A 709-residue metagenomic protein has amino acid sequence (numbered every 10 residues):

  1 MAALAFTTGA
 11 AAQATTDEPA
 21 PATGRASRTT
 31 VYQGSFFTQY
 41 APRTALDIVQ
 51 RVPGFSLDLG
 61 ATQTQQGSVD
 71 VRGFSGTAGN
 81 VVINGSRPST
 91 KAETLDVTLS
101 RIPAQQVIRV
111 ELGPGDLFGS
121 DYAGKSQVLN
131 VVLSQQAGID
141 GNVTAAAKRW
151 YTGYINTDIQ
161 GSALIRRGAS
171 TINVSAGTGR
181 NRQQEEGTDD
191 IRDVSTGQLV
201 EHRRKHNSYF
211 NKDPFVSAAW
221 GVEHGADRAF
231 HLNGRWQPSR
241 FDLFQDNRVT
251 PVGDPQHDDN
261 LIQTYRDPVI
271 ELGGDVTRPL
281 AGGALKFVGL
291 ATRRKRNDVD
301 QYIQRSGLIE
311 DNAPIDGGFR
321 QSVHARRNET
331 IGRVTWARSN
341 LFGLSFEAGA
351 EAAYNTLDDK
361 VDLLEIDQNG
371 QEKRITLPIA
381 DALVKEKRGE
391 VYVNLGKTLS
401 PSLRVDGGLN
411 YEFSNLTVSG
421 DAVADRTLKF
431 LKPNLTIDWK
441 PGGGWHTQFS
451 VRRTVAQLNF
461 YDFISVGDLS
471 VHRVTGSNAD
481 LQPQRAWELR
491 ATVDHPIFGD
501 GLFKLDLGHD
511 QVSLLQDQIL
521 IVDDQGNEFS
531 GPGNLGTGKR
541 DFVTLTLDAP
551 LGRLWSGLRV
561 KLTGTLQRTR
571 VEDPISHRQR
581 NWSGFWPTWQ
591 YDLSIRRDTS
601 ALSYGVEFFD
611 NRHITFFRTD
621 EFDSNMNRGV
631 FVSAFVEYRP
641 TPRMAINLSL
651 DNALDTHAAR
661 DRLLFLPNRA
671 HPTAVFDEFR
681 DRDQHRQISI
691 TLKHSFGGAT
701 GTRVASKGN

Functional and structural regions predicted by a protein language model:
Q13-T15, R612-T615, Y638-N709: C-terminal beta-signal and adjacent terminal beta-strands/loops of Gram-negative outer-membrane beta-barrel proteins
L46-R87, V128: Extracytoplasmic beta-strand/coil segments of soluble accessory domains associated with Gram-negative outer-membrane
S86-P114, G161, A218: Short acidic/polar hinge/loop motifs at secondary-structure boundaries that mediate gating or recognition
I102-D140, S695-T700: A beta-strand signature from Gram-negative outer-membrane beta-barrel systems, especially the internal plug domain
S162, Q457, L562-V571, W582-P640 (+2 more regions): C-terminal beta-barrel architecture of Gram-negative outer-membrane proteins
S217-S239, Q263-G420, K440, F542-T565: Face-selective signature of the C-terminal outer-membrane beta-barrel domain
K295, N415, W439, G443-L489 (+5 more regions): Surface-exposed extracellular loop regions of Gram-negative outer-membrane beta-barrel proteins, predominantly
E329-R333, N478, Q482, H495 (+4 more regions): Outer membrane beta-barrel strand-and-loop segments of large Gram-negative receptors, especially TonB-dependent
